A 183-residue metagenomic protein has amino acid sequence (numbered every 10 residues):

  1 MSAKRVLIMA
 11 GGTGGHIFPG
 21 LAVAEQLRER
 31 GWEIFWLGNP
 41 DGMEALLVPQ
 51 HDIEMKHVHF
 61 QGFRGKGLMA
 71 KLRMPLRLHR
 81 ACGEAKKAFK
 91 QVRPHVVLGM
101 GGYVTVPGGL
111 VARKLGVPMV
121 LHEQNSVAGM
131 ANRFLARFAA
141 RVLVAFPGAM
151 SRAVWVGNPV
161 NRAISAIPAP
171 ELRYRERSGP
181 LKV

Functional and structural regions predicted by a protein language model:
M1-K4, V48, A169-V183: Nucleotide-sugar donor-binding and catalytic loop/hinge architecture of NDP-sugar-dependent glycosyltransferases
A3-A10, E29-C82, V156: Conserved nucleotide-sugar phosphate-binding/catalytic loop shared by glycosyltransferases and other
T13-G14, F18, G102-V104, S126-V127: Residue-level detector of alpha-helix initiation sites
G15, V48, G101, V142: Residue-level signature of catalytic and energy-coupling elements of molecular machines, predominantly ATP/GTP-dependent
H16-L27: Short amphipathic alpha-helix
E25, L46, L110, N132-R133: Alpha-helical segments flanking ligand/cofactor-binding loops in enzyme cores
E33, M43, E54, R113-R175 (+1 more regions): Active-site-proximal region of nucleotide-activated glycan assembly enzymes, centered on histidine/acidic-rich loops
E84-L98, T105-V120, R133-F138: Glycosyltransferases and closely related glycan-assembly transferases that use nucleotide-activated donors
